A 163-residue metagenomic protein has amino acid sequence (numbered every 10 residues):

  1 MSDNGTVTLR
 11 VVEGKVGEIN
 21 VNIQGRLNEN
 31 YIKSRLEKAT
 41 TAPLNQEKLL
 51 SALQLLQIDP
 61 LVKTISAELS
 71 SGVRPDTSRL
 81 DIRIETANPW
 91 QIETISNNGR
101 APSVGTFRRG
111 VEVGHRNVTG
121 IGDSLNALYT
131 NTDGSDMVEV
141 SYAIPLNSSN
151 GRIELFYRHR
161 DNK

Functional and structural regions predicted by a protein language model:
M1-R100, V111-E112, L128-I144: Periplasmic polypeptide-binding modules associated with outer-membrane biogenesis and secretion
I92-T94, D123-A127, G151-L155: Transmembrane beta-strands of outer-membrane beta-barrel proteins
V104-F107: Short glycine/proline-enriched turns and hinge-like loops at secondary-structure junctions
R109-V118, D136-Y157: Feature captures outer-membrane beta-barrel proteins of Gram-negative bacteria and organelles
R158-K163: Outer-membrane beta-barrel translocator/channel fold
